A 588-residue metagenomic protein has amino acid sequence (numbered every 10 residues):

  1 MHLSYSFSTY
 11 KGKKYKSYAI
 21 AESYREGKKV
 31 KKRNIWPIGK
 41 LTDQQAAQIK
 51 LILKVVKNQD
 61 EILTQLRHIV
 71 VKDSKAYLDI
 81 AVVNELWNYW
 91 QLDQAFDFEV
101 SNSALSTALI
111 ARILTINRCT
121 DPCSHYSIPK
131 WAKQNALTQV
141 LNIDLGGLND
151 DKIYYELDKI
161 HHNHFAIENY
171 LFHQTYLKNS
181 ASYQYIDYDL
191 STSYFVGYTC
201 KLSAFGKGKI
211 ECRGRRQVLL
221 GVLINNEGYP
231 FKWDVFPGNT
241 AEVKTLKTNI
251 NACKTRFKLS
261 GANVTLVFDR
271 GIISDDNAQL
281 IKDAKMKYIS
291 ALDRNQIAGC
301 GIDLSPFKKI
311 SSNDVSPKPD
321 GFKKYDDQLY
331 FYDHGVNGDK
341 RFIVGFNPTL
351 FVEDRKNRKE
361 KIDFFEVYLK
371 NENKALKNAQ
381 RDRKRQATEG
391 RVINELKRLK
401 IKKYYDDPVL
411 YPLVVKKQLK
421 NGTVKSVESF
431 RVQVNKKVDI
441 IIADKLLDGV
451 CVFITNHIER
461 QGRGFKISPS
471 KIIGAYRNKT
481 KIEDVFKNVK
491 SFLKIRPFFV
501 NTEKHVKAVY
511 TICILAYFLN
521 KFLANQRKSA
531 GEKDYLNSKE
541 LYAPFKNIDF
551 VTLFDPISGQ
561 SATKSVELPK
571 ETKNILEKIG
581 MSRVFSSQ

Functional and structural regions predicted by a protein language model:
M1-L109: Conserved glycine(s) in the ABC-transporter nucleotide-binding domain "signature"
H2-Y5, Y15-S17, G27-K28, D93-Q588: Anion-binding and metal-coordination hotspots
